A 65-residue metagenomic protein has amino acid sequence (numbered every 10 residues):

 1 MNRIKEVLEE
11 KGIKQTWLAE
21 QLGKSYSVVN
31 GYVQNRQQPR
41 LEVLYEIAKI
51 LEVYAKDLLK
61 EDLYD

Functional and structural regions predicted by a protein language model:
N2-Q21: Short basic helix-loop element that most often maps to the first helix and adjoining turn of HTH DNA-binding modules
E6, G12, G31, K49 (+1 more regions): Short, charged recognition helix plus adjacent turn of helix-turn-helix-like nucleic-acid-binding domains
Q15, Y26, L41-L44: Helix-turn-helix DNA-binding elements, focusing on the entry/boundary residues of the two helices that contact DNA
W17, V28, D57: Residues in the helix-turn-helix
K24-Q38: Recognition helix of helix-turn-helix/homeodomain-like DNA-binding domains that insert into the DNA major groove
R36-A48, D65: Short, basic-rich loop-to-helix N-cap that marks the start of a DNA-contacting helix
